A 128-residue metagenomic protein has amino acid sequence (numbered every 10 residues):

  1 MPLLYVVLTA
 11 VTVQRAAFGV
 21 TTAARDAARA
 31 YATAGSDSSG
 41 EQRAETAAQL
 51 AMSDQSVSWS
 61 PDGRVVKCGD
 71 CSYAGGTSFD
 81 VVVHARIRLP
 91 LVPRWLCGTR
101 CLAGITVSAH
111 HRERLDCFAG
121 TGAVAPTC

Functional and structural regions predicted by a protein language model:
M1-Q49: Alpha-helical assembly-interface signal, strongest on the long, hydrophobic N-terminal helix that forms
T33-C128: Short, conserved structural patches
